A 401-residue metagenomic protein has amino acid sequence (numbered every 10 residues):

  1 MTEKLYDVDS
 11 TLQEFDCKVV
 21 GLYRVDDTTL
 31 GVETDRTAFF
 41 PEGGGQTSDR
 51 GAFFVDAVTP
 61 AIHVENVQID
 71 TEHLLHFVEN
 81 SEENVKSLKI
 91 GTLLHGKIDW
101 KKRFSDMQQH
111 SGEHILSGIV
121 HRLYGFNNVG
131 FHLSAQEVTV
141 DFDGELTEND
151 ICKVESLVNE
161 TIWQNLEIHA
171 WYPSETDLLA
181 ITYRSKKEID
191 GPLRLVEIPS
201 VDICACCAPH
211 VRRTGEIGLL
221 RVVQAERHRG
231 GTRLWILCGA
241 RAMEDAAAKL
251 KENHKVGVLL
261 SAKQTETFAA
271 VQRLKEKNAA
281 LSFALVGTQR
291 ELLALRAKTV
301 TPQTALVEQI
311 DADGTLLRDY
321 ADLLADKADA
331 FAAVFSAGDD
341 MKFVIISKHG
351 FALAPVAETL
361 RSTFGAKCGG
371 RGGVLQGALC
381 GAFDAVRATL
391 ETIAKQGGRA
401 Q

Functional and structural regions predicted by a protein language model:
M1-Q401: A glycine- and charged-residue-rich anion-binding loop/surface
